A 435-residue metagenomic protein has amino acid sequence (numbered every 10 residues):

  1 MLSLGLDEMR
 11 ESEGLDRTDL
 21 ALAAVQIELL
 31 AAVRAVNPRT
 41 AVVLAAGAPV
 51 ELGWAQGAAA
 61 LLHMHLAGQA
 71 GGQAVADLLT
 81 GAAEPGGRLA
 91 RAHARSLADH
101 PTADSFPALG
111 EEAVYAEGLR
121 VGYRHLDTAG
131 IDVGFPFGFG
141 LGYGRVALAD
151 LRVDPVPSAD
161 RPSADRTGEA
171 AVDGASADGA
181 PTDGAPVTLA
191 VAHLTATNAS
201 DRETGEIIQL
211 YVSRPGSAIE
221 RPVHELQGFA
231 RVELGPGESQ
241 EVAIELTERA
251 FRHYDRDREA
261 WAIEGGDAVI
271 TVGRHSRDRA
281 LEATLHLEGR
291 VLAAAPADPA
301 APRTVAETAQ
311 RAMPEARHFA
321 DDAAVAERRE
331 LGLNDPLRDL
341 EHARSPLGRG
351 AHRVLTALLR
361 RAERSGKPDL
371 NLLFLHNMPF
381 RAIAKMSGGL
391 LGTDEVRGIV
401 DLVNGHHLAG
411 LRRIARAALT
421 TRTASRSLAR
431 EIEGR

Functional and structural regions predicted by a protein language model:
L4-A24: Glycine/threonine-rich flexible loop motifs
S12-D16, A55, P222-V223, Y254-D255: Short acidic, glycine/proline-rich loop/turn micro-motifs
V25-A35: Alpha-helical scaffolding segments of alpha/beta enzyme cores, especially the outer helices of TIM-barrel or partial
A35-T40, A58-A59: A short helix->loop->beta-strand "cap" motif at the edges of active sites that frequently abuts
A45-R161, G168, D173, D183-E203 (+2 more regions): Secreted, periplasmic, or luminal enzymes acting at the cell surface/secretory milieu
G130, G142-R161, G168, D173 (+5 more regions): Intrinsically disordered, low-complexity Ser/Thr/Gly-rich stretches
I263-E264, H286-R435: Intrinsically disordered, low-complexity regulatory regions in eukaryotic proteins
